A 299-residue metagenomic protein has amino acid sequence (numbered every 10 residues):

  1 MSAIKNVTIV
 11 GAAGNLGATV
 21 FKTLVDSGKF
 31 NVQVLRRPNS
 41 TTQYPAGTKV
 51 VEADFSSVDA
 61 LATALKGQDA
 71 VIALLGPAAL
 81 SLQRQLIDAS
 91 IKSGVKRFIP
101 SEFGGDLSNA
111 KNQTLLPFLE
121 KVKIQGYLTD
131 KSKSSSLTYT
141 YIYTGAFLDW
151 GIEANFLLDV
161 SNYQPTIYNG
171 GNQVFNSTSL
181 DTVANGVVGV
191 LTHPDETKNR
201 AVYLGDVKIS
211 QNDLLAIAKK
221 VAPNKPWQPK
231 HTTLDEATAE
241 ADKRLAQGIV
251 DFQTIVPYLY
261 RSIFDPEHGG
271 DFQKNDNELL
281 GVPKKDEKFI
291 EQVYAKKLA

Functional and structural regions predicted by a protein language model:
M1-N6, A295-A299: Eukaryotic N-terminal low-complexity, Ser/Thr- and Lys/Arg-rich leader segments that predominantly function as
S2-P45, S56-D59, L80-S81, S93 (+3 more regions): Oxidoreductase cofactor-interface core, primarily capturing Rossmann-like NAD(P)-dependent enzymes
K49-D69: Conserved Rossmann-fold cofactor-binding substructure of NAD(P)-dependent oxidoreductases
A62, L180-V188, P283-Y294: Short, amphipathic alpha-helical "lid/cap" segments that border enzyme active or binding sites
L65, D69-L74, I99: N-terminal Rossmann-like NAD(P) cofactor-binding module of classical short-chain dehydrogenase/reductase
A78-L86: Beta-loop-alpha module in the N-terminal Rossmann-like domain of NAD(P)-dependent dehydrogenases, especially those
A89, G94-G105: ADP-ribose/adenylate-binding Rossmann-like module
L234-A299: A hydrophobic C-terminal alpha-helical subdomain
